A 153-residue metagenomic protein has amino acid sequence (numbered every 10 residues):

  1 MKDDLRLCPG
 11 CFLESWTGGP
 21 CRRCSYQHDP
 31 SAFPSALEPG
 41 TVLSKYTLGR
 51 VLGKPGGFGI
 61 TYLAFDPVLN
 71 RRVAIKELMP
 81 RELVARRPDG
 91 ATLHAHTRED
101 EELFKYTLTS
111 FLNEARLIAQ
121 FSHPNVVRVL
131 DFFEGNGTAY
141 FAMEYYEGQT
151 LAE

Functional and structural regions predicted by a protein language model:
P30-G49: A short, low-complexity linker immediately N-terminal to eukaryotic Hanks-type protein kinase catalytic domains
G49-G56, T61: Protein kinase glycine-rich loop
F65-V73, M79-L83: Conserved N-lobe loop of protein kinases adjacent to the ATP-binding glycine-rich P-loop
K76-P80, A95-R98: Conserved beta3-strand ATP-binding lysine motif
A85-Q120: AlphaC helix of the eukaryotic protein kinase fold
N113, S122-N125, E147: Flexible N-lobe loop architecture of eukaryotic-like protein kinase catalytic domains
F132: Activation-segment/catalytic-loop signature of the eukaryotic protein kinase fold
N136-T150: Conserved short submotifs of the Hanks-type protein kinase catalytic core that shape the nucleotide-binding pocket
